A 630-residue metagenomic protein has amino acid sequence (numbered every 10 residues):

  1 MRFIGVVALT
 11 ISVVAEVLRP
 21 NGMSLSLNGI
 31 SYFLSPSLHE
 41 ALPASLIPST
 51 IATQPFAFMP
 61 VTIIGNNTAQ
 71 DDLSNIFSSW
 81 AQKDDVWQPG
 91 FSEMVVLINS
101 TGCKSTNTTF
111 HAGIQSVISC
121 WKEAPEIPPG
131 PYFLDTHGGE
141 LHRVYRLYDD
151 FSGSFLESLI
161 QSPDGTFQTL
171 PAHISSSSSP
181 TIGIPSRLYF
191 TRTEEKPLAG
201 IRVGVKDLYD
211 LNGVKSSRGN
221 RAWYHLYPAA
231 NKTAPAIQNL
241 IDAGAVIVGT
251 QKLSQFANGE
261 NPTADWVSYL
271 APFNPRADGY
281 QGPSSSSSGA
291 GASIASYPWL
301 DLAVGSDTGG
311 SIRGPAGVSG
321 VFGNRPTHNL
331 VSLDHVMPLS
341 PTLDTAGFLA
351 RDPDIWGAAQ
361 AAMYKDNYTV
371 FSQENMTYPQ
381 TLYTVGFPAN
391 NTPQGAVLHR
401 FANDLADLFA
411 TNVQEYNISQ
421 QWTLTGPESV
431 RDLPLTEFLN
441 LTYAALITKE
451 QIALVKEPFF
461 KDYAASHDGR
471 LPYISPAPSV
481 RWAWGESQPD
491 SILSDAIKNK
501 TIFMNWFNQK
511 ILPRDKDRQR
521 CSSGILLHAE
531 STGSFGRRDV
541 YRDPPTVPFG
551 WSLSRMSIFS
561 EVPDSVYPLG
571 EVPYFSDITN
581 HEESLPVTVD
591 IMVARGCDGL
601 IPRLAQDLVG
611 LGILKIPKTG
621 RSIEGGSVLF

Functional and structural regions predicted by a protein language model:
M1-A8, H581: Classical eukaryotic N-terminal signal peptides for Sec-dependent ER targeting/secretion, especially the positively
G5, E16-K196, K365-W551, G620-L629: Amidase signature
I11-V14: Sec/Tat signal peptide C-region and signal peptidase I cleavage site
E16-S24, D301-L408, F559-F630: Structural helix-boundary/capping segments
K196-L343, H528-P544: Short glycine/serine-rich loop/turn segments
Y227-A234, S284-S287, A350-R351, T392 (+2 more regions): Soluble non-cytosolic domains of exported or imported proteins
R542-D543, P548-V566: Extended hydrophobic/aromatic segments used for targeting, binding, or gating
